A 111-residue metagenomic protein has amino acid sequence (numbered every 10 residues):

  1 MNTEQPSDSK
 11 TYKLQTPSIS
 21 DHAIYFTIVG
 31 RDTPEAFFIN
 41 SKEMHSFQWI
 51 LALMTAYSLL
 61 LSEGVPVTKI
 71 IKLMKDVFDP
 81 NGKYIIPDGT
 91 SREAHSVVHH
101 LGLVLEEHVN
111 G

Functional and structural regions predicted by a protein language model:
M1-G111: Long, C-terminal-biased catalytic regions of enzyme "large/alpha" subunits
